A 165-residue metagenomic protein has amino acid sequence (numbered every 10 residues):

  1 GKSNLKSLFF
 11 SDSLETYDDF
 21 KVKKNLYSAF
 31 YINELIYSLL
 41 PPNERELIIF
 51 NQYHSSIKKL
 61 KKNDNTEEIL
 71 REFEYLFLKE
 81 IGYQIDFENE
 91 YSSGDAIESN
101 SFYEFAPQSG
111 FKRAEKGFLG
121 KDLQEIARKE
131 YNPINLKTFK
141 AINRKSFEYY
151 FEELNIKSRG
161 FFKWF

Functional and structural regions predicted by a protein language model:
G1-F165: Non-catalytic alpha-helical scaffolds and adjoining flexible linkers that form interface surfaces for assembly
